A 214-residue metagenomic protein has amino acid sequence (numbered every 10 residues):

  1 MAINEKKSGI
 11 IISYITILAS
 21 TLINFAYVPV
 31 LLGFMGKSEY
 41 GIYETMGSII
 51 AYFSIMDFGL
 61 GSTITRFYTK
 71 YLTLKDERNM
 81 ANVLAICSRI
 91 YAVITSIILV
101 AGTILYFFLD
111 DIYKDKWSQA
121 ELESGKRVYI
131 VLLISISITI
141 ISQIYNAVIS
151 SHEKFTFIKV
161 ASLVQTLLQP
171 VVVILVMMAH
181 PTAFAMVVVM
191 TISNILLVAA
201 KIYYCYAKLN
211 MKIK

Functional and structural regions predicted by a protein language model:
M1-I23, R78-A85: N-terminal membrane topogenesis motif
M1-K6, E123, K201-K214: Interhelical loop/hinge segments that connect adjacent transmembrane helices in multipass membrane
A2-N4, G36-S38, F53-V93, I112-D115 (+1 more regions): Transmembrane-helix boundary and interhelical linker motifs in polytopic inner-membrane proteins
T16, K159-L209: Hydrophobic alpha-helical transmembrane segments
V30-A51, V83, A183-V188: Interfacial/gating helices of multi-pass transporter permease domains
E44-L72, Y91-I98, I136-S142, L196-A200: Small-residue-rich midsections of specific transmembrane alpha-helices
S88-K116, I174-L175: Alpha-helical transmembrane segments of multi-pass membrane transport and lipid-handling proteins
I104-F107, S118-S142, K159, L163 (+2 more regions): Alpha-helical transmembrane segments of multi-pass membrane proteins
